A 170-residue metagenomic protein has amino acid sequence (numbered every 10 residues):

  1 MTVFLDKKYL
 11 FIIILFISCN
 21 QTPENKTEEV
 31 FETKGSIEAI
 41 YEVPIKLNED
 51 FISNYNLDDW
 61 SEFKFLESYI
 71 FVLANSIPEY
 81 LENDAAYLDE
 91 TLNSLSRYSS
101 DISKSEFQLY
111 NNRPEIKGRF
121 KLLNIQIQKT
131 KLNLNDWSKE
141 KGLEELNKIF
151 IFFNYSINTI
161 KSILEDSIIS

Functional and structural regions predicted by a protein language model:
T2, D58-S61, L164-I168: Compositionally biased, intrinsically disordered terminal targeting/sorting segments of membrane/secreted proteins
L5-I12: Sec-dependent signal peptide recognition, specifically the positively charged N-region followed immediately by
F16-S18: C-terminal motif of bacterial Sec signal peptides marking the signal peptidase cleavage site
Q21-A86: Immediate post-signal-peptide N-terminus of mature secreted/exported proteins
K64, F71, D89, N93-S96 (+3 more regions): Generic structural signal for well-ordered, non-transmembrane alpha-helical segments in soluble/cytosolic regions
I70-L81, I102-L109, T130-K141, I160-S167: Secondary-structure edge/capping motif, primarily at the C-terminal ends of alpha-helices and the immediately following
P78-K117, K121-N124: Mid-length scaffold segments of soluble, non-membrane domains
S105-S156: Long, amphipathic, charge-rich alpha-helical segments that form helical bundles/coiled-coils
